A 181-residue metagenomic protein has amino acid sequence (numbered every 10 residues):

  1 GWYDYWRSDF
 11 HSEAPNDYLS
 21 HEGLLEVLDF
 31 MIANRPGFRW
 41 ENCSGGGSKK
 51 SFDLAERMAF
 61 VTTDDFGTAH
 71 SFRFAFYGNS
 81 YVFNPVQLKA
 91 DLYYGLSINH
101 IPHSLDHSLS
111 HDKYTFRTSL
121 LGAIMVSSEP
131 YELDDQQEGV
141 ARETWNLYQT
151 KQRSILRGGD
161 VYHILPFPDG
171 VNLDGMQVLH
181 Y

Functional and structural regions predicted by a protein language model:
G1-N16: Active-site groove signature of glycoside hydrolases
D4-S8, K49, T118-L120, R153 (+1 more regions): Hydrophobic transmembrane signal anchors and adjacent membrane-proximal interface regions, especially in viral
Y18-E132: Glycan-recognition surfaces
S127-Y181: Glycan-recognition and catalytic regions of carbohydrate-active enzymes
